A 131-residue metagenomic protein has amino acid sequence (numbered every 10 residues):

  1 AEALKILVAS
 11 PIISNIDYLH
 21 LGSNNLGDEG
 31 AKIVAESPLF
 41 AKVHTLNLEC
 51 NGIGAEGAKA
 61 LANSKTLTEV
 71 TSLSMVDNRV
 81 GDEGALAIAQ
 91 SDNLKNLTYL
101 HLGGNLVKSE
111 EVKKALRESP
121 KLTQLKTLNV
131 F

Functional and structural regions predicted by a protein language model:
A1-K5, N24-K32, G52-K59, R79-L86 (+1 more regions): Short, solvent-exposed loop/turn at the beta-strand->alpha-helix junction within individual leucine-rich repeat
A3-I12, I33-L39, A60-T66, A87-N93 (+1 more regions): C-terminal per-repeat helix/turn "cap" of leucine-rich repeat
P11-Y18, P38-T45, K65-S72, D92-Y99 (+1 more regions): Leucine-rich repeat
L19-N25, F40, L46-G52, L73-R79 (+2 more regions): Concave beta-strand-loop units of leucine-rich repeat
V76-N96: Short, positively charged, low-complexity/disordered linker segments
